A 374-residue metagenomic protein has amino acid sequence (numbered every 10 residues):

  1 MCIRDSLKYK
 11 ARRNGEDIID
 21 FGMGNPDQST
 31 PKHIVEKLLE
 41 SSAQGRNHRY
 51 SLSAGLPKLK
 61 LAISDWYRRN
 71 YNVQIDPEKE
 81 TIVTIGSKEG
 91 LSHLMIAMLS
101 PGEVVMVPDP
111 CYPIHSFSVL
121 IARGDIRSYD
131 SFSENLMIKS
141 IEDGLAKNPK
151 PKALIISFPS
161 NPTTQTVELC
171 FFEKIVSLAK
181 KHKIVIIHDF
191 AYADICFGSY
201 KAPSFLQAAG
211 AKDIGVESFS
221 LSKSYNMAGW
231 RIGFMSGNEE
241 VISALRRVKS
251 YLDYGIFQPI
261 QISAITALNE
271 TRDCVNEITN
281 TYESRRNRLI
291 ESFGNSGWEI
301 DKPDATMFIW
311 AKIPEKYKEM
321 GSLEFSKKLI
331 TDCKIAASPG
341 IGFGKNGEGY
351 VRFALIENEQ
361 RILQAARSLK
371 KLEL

Functional and structural regions predicted by a protein language model:
M1-D5, N238: Conserved small/polar residues in nucleotide/adenosyl-binding loops
R4-G86, H93, A267-E270, L374: N-terminal small-domain helix-loop-helix segment of the aminotransferase-like
A11-N14, A122, K181-H182, S296 (+1 more regions): Helix C-cap/helix->beta junction micro-motif
R69, V73, K139, D143 (+3 more regions): PLP-dependent enzyme catalytic core of the Aspartate aminotransferase-like
A97-I156, L169: PLP-dependent aminotransferase-like
F132-G198: Active-site phosphate-binding strand-loop segment of PLP-dependent enzymes
A208-E283, N287, E291-S296, K371-L374: Conserved core segment of the aminotransferase class I/II
I265, N280-I290, I300-I313, G347: Conserved glycine-rich beta-strand-loop-beta hairpin in the small C-terminal domain of fold type I
